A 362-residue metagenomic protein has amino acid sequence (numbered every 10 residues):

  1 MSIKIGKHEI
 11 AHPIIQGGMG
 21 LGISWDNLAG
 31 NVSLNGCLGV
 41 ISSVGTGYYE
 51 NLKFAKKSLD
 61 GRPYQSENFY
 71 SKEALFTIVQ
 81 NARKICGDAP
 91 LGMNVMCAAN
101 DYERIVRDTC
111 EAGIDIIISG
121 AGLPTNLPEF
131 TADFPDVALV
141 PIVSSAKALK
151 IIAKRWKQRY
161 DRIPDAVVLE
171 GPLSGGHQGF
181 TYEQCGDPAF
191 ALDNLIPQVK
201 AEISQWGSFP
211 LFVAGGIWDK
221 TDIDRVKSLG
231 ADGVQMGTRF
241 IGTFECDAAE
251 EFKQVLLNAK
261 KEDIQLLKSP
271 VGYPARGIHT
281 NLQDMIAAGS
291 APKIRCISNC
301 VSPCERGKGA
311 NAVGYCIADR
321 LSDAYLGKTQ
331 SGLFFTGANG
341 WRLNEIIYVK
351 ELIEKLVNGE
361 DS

Functional and structural regions predicted by a protein language model:
M1-W206: Active-site entrance/lid segments in N-terminal catalytic domains of soluble metabolic enzymes
I15, S174-F212, W218-S362: Conserved active-site-proximal phosphate/metal-binding subdomains
I23, I217-W218: Residue-level detector of alpha-helix initiation sites
L127, V213-A214: Short, surface-exposed recognition loops or helix-turn segments adjacent to catalytic cores
